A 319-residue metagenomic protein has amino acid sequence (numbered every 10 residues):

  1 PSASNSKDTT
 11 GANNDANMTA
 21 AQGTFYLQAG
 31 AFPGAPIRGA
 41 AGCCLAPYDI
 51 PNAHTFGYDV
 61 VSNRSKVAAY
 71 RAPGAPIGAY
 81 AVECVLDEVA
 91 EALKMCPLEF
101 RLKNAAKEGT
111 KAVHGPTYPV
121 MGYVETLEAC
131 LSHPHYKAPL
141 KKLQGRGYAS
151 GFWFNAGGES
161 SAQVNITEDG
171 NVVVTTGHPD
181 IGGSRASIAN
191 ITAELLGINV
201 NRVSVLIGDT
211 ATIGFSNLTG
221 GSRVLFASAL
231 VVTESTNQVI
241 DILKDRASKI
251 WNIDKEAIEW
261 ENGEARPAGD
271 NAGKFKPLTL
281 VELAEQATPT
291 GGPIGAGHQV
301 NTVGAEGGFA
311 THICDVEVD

Functional and structural regions predicted by a protein language model:
P1-N52, V60, A81-C84, E91-L93 (+2 more regions): Cofactor-centric catalytic regions
G57-V67: The feature captures the short pre-catalytic strand/loop hairpin that immediately precedes and shapes the active-site
K66-G78, G221: A short glycine-threonine-serine/GTX helix/turn-capping micro-motif
